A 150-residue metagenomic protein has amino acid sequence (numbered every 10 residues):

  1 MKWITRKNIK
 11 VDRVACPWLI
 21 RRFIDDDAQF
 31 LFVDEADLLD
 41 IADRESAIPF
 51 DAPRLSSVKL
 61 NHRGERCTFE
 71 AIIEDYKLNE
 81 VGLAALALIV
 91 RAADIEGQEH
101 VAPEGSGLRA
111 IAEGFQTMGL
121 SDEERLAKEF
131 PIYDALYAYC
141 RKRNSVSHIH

Functional and structural regions predicted by a protein language model:
M1-N8, W18-H150: Extended, well-folded catalytic/binding cores that form a central cleft or groove in large enzyme and scaffold domains
